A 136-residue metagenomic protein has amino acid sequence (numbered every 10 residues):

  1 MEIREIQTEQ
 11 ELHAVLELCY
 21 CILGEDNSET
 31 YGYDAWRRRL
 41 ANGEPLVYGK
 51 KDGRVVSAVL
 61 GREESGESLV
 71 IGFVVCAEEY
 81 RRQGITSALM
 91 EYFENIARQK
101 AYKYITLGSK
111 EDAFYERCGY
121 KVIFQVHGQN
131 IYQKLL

Functional and structural regions predicted by a protein language model:
M1-Y31: Short amphipathic alpha-helix that is part of the acyltransferase structural core
L23-K51, L60: Active-site rim helix/loop that mediates acceptor-substrate recognition in acyltransferases
Y48, R54-E63, S68-V75: Conserved beta-strand in the GNAT
K50-D52, K134-L136: Active-site beta-strand termini and strand-to-loop segments that position acidic
V70-I71, M90, E116: Aromatic (often tryptophan-rich) hydrophobic motifs at membrane interfaces
C76, R82-N95: Conserved acetyl-CoA-binding loop-helix of GNAT-fold acetyltransferases
K103, S109-I131: Conserved active-site alpha-helix within GNAT-family acetyltransferase domains
